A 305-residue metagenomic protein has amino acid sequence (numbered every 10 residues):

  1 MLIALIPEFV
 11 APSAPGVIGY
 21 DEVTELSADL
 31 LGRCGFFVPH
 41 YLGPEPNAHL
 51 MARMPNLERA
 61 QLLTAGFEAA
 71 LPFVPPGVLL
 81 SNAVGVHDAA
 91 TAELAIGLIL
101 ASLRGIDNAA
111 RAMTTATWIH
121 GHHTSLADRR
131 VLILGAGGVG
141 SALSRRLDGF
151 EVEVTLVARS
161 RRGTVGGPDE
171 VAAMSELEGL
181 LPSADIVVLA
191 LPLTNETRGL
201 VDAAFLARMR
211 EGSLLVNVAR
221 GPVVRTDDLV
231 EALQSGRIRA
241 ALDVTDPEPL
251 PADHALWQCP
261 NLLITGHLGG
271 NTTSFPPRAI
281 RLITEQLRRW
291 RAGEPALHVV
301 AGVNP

Functional and structural regions predicted by a protein language model:
M1-P39: N-terminal glycine-/charge-rich "phosphate-binding" loop or analogous flexible N-terminal tail
F9-G16, A28-G32, L50-M51, A69-P76 (+2 more regions): Short loop/helix-cap segments at secondary-structure boundaries that form the rim of catalytic
G35-A110: Phosphate/diphosphate ligand-binding glycine-rich loop within oxidoreductases
H40, L63, A190-L193, N217-V218 (+1 more regions): Short, well-ordered coil/turn residues at beta-beta hairpins and beta-strand->alpha-helix junctions within
L80, G212, V218-P305: Rossmann-like dinucleotide-binding domain for NAD(H)/NADP(H)
A92-R111, G149-F150, L282-R289, E294: Oxidoreductase and adenylate-handling cofactor-binding alpha/beta cores
A110-A142: Glycine-rich NAD(P)-binding loop of Rossmann-like domains
R161-A255: Rossmann-like adenosine-cofactor binding region
